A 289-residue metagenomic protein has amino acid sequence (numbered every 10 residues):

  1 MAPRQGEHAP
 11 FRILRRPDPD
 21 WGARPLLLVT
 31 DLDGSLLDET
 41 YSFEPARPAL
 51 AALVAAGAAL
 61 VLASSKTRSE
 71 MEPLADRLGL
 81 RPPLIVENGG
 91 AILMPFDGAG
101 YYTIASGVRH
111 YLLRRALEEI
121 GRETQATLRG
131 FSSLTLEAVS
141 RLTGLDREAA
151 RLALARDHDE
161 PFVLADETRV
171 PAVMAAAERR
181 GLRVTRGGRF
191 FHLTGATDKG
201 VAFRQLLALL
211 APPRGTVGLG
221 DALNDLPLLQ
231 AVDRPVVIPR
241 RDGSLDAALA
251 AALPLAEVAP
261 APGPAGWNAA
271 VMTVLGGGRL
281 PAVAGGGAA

Functional and structural regions predicted by a protein language model:
M1-T30, R77, G286-A289: Non-catalytic pre-domain segments flanking phosphatase-related domains
F11, D18-P19, A23, F43 (+1 more regions): Mg2+-dependent phosphoryl-transfer enzymes with acidic/Ser/Thr/Gly-rich catalytic loops
W21-T40, L229: Asp-based phosphoryl-transfer active-site loop
L26-L28, P82, T216: The start of beta-strands in P-loop NTPase/AAA+ ATPase cores
E44-S132: Active-site phosphate-binding/coordination module
L78-L80, E87-N88, R180, A231-D233 (+1 more regions): Short, structured coil segments at secondary-structure junctions
R81-N88, E148-A150, P235-R240: Short hydrophobic/aromatic-enriched beta-strand-loop microsegments
I120-L219, L223-D225, A231: Conserved acidic, metal-coordinating active-site core of Asp-based, Mg2+-dependent phosphoryl-transfer enzymes
